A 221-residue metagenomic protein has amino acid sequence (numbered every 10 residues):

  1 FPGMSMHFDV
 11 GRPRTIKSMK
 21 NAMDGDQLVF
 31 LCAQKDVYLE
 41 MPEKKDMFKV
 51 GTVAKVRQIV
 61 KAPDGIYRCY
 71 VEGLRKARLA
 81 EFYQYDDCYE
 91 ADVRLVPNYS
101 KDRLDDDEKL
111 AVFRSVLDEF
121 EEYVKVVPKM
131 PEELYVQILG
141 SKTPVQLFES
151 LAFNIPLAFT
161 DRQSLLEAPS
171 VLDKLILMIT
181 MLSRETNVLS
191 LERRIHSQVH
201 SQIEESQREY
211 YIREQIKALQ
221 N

Functional and structural regions predicted by a protein language model:
F1-N221: N-terminal low-complexity, acidic/polar interaction/targeting segments
